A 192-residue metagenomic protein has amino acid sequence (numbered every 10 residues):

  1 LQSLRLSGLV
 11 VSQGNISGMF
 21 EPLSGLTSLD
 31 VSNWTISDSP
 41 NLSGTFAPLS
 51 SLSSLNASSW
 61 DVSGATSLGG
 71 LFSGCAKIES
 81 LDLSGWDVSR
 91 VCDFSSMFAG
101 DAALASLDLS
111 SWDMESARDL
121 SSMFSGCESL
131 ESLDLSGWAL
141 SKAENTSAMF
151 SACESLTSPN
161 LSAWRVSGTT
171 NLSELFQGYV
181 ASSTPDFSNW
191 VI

Functional and structural regions predicted by a protein language model:
L1-I192: Negatively charged
